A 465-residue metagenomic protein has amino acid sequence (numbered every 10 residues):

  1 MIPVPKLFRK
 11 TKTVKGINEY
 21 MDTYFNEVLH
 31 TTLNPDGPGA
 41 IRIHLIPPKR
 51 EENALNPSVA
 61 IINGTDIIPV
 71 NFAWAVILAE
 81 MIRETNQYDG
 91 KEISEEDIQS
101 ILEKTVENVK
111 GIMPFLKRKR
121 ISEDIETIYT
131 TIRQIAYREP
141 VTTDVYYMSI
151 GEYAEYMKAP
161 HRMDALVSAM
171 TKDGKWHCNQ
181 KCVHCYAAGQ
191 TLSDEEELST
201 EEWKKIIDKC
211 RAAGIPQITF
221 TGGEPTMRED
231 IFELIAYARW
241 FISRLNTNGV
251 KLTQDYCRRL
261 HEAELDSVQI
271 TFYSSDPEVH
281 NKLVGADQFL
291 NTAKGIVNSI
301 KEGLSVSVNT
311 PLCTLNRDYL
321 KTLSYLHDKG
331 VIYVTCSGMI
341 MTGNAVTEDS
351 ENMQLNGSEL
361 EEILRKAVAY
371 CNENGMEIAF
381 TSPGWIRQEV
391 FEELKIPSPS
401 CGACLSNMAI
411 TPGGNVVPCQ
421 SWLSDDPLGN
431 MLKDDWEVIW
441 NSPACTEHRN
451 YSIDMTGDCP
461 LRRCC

Functional and structural regions predicted by a protein language model:
I2-R162: Flexible, acidic/Gly-rich N-terminal and inter-domain linker regions that tether and position cofactor-handling modules
K6-R9, T13-Y20, H44-I46, H261 (+6 more regions): Radical SAM enzyme [4Fe-4S]-AdoMet core and its adjacent flexible, acidic and glycine-rich loops/tails across
L7-K12, N18, N415-C465: Flexible mid-to-C-terminal extensions adjoining Fe-S/redox cofactors in radical SAM and related proteins
D66, E224, G249, F272 (+1 more regions): Structured beta->alpha junctions
G111-F115, K119-S267: Conserved alpha-helical substructure of the radical SAM core
P140-H161, T381-V390, P427-N450: Short, charged low-complexity linear segments at domain edges
T171, C178, C182-C185, C401-C404 (+2 more regions): Short cysteine clusters
A187-E196, I410, L423-G429, C465: Iron-sulfur (Fe-S) cluster-binding segments and ferredoxin-like electron-carrier domains, especially [2Fe-2S]
